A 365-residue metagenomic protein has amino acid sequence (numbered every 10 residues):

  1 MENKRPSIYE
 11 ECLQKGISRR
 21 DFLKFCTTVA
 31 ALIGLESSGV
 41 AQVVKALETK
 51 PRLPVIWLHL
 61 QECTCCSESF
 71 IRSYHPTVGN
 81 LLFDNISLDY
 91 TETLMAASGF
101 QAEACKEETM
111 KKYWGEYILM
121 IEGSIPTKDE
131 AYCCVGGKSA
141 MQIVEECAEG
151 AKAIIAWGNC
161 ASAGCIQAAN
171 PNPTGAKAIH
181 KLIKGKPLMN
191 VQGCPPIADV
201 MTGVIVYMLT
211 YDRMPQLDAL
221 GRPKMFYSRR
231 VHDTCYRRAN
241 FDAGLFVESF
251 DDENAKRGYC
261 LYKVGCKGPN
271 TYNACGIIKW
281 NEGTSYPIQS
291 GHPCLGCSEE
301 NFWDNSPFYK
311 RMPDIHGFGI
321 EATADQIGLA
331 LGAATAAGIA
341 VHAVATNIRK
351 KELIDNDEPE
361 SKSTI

Functional and structural regions predicted by a protein language model:
M1-I17: N-terminal secretory signal peptides
D21-V43: N-terminal export signals
L23, V40-V144, D355: Extended, subdomain-level signal for the structured scaffold at the beginning of enzyme domains
D199-M201, V206-K279: A conserved mid-domain beta-alpha-beta active-site/ligand-binding segment of alpha/beta enzyme cores
E253-N254, I278-P287, F308-G319: Short cysteine/histidine-rich metal-coordination sites, predominantly Zn2+-binding motifs
F318-L331: Juxtamembrane/start-of-transmembrane alpha-helix segments at the extracytoplasmic/lumenal side of membrane anchors
A334-I348: Alpha-helical transmembrane segments
L353-I365: Cytoplasmic C-terminal tails of single-pass
